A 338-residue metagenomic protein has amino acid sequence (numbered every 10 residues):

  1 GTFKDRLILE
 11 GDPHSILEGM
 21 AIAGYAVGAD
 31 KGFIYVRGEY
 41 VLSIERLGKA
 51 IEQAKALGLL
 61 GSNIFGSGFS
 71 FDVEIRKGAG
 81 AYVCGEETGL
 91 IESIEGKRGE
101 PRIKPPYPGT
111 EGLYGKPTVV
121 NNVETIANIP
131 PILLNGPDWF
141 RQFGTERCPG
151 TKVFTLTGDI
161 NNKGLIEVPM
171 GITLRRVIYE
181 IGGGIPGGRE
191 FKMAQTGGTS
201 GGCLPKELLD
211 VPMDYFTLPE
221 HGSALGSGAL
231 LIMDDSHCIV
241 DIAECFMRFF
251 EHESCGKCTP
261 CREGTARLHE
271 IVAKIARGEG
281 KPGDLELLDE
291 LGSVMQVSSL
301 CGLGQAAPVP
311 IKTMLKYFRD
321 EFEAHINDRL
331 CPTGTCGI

Functional and structural regions predicted by a protein language model:
G1-T2, E39-I44, A81-C84, L90 (+8 more regions): Flexible loop/turn segments at secondary-structure boundaries
D5-L9, D30-G32, V36, Y40 (+2 more regions): Ferredoxin-type iron-sulfur electron-transfer modules in oxidoreductases and energy-metabolism complexes
D12-A26: Histidine-anchored nucleotide/phosphate-binding helix
G19-A23, G171-P186: Short amphipathic, charge-patterned alpha-helical segments
G32, G183-G198: Short loop-to-beta-strand transition segments
V41, G158, F191-V211: Short acidic beta-strand-loop surface patches of small beta-rich interaction domains
I44-M170, G182: Hydrophobic alpha-helical positions that pack around
S93-P105, E207-A224: Active-site loop ensemble at the mouth of alpha/beta enzyme cores that anchors a bound cofactor
